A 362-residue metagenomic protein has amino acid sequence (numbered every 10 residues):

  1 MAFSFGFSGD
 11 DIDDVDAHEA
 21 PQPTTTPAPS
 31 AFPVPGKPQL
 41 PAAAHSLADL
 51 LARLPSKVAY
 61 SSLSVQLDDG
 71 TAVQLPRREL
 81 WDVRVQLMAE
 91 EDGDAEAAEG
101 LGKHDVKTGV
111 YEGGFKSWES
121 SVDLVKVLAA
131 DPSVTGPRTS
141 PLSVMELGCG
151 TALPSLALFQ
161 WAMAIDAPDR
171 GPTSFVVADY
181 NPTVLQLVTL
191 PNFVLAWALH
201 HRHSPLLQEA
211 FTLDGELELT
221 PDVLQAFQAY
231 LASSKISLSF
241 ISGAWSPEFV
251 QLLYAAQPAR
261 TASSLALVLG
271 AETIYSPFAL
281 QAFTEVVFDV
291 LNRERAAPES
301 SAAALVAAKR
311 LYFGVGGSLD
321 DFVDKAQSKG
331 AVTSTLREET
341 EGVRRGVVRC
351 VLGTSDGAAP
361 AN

Functional and structural regions predicted by a protein language model:
M1-N362: S-adenosylmethionine-dependent methyltransferases
